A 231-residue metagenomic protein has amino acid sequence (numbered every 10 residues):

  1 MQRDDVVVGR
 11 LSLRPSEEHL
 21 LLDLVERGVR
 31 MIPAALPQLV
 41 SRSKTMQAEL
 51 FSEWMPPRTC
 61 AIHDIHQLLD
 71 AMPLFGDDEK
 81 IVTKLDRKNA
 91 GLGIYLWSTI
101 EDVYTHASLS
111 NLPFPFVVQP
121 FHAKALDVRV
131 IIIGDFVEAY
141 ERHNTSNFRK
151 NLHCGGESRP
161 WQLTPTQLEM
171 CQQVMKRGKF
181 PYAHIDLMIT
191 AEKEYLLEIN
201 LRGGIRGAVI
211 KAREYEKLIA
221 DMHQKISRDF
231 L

Functional and structural regions predicted by a protein language model:
M1-I62, L69-D70: Conserved N-proximal alpha/beta basic substrate-recognition cap immediately N-terminal to, or forming the N-lobe
S12-R14, D86-K88, R202: Short glycine-rich anion-binding loops that position phosphate/pyrophosphate groups of nucleotides and phosphorylated
P15-E18, L68-L69, Y104-T105, A125-D127: Short, well-ordered alpha-helical microsegments
I65-P113: Hydrophobic, well-structured mid-protein blocks that either form specific transmembrane helices
I81, E138, A183, Y195-E198: Protein kinase-like catalytic core scaffold
L92-G178: Phosphate-binding site of ATP-dependent enzymes
F180-A191: A short glycine-rich, hydrophobically flanked beta-strand micro-motif that places a catalytic Asp/Glu for divalent metal
I189-L231: C-terminal active-site "lid" helix and adjoining low-complexity regulatory extension at the edge of ATP-using catalytic
